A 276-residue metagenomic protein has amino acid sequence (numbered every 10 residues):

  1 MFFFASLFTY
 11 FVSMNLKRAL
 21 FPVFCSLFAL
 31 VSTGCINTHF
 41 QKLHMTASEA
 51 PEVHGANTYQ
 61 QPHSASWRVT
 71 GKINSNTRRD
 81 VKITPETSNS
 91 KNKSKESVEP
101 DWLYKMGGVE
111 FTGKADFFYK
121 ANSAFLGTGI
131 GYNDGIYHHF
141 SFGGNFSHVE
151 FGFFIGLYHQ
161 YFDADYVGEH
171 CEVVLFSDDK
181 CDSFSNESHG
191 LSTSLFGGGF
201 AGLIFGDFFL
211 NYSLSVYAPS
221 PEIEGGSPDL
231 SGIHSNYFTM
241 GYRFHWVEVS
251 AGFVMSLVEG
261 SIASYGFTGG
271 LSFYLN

Functional and structural regions predicted by a protein language model:
M1-I36: Sec-dependent bacterial lipoprotein signal peptides
G34-R68: Outer-membrane beta-barrel biogenesis signature
L43-M45, E86-S88, G156-A263, F273-N276: Outer-membrane beta-barrel transmembrane domain signature
P51, A65-V69, V109-A115, I136-F140 (+3 more regions): Hydrophobic, lipid-facing positions within transmembrane beta-strands of outer-membrane proteins
P62-R68, I73, Y119-S123, F146-E150 (+4 more regions): Strand-connecting loop/turn motifs
W67-G71, L126-I130, F140, F151-I155 (+4 more regions): Membrane-embedded beta-strand positions of outer-membrane beta-barrel proteins
S75-G113: Surface-exposed strand-loop-strand hairpins of Gram-negative outer-membrane beta-barrel proteins
G107, K114, K120-G129: Short N-terminal edge-element motif at the start of the domain
